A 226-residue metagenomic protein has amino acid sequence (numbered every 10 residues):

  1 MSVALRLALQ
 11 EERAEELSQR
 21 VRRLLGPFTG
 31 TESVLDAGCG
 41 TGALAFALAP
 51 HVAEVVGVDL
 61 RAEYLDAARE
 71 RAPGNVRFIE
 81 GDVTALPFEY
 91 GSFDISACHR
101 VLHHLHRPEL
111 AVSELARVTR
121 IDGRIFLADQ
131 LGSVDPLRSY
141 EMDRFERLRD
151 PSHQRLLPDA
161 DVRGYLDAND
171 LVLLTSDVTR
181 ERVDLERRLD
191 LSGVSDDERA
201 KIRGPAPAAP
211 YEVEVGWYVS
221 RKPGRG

Functional and structural regions predicted by a protein language model:
M1-E32, A43-A47, Y64-A67, R71 (+1 more regions): Conserved class I S-adenosyl-L-methionine
L35, T41-A85: Class I SAM-dependent methyltransferase SAM/SAH-binding core
A97: A conserved beta-strand element that flanks and buttresses the S-adenosyl-L-methionine
R100-V101: Short catalytic micro-motifs in class I SAM-dependent methyltransferases
E109-I121: A short glycine-rich, Lys/Arg-flanked "PGG" loop and its adjoining helix->strand segment in the class I
F126-L148: Conserved class I S-adenosyl-L-methionine
R155-N169: Short alpha-helix
V172-G226: Conserved Class I S-adenosyl-L-methionine
